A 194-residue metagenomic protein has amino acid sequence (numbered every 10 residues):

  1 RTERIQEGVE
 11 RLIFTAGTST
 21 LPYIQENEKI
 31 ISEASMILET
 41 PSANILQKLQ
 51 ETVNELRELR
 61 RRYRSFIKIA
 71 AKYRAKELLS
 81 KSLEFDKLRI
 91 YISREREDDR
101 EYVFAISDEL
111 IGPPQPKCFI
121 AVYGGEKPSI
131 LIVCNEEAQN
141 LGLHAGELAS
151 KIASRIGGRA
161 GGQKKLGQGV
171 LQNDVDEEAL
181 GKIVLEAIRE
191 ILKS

Functional and structural regions predicted by a protein language model:
R1-S194: Terminal appendage regions of diverse proteins
